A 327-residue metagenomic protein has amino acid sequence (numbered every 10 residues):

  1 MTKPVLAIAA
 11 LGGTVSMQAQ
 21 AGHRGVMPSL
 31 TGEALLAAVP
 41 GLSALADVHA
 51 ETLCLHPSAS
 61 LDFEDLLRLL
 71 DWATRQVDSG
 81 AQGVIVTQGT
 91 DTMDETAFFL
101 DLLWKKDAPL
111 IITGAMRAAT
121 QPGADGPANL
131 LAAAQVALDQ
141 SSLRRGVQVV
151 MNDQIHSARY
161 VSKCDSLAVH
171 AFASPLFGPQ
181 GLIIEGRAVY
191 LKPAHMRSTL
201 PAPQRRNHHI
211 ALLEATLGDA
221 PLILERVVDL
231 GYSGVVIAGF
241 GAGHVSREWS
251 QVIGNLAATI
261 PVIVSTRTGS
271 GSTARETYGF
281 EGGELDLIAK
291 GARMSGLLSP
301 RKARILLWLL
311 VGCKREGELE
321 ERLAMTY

Functional and structural regions predicted by a protein language model:
M1-R75, Q251, S270, M294: ATP/NTP phosphate-donor binding region
T2-S16, T31, A37-L42, S157-G243 (+1 more regions): Accessory alpha-helical/coil subdomains and C-terminal extensions that flank or cap enzyme catalytic cores
A9-L11, V86-Q88, I111-G114, Q148-N152 (+3 more regions): Short beta-strand segments
G22-T31, T92, F98-I111, G126-A132 (+2 more regions): A glycine- and small-aliphatic-rich helix-loop capping segment at beta-alpha/alpha-beta transitions that lines
D78-M93, L230-A242: Short acidic, glycine-rich surface-loop motifs adjacent to enzyme active sites
V86-A108, V245-G254: Short Gly/Thr/Asp-enriched flexible loops that form oxyanion-binding sites at enzyme active sites
I112-I184: Internal gly/pro-rich beta-alpha loop/helix module that stabilizes soluble enzyme cofactors or their anionic handles
R247-Y327: ATP/nucleoside-binding phosphotransfer catalytic cores, i.e., glycine-rich phosphate-binding loops
